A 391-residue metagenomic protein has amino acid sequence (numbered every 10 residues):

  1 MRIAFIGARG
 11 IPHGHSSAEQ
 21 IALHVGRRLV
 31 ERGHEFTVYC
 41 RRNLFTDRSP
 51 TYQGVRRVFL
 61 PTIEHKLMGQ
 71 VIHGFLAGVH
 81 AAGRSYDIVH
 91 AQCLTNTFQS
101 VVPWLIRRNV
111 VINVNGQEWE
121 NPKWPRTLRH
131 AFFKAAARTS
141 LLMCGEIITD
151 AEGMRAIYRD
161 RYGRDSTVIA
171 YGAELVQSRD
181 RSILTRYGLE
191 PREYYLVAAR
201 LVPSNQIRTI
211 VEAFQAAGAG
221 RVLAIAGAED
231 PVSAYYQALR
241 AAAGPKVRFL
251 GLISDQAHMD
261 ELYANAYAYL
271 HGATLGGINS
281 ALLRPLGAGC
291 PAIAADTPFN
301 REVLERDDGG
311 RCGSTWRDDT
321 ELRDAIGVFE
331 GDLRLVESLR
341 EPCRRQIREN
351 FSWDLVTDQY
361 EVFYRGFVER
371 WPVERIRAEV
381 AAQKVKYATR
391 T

Functional and structural regions predicted by a protein language model:
A4-I6, R186-G218, L223-A224: Conserved donor-binding/catalytic core segment of Leloir-type glycosyltransferases
G7-H13, R28-H65, G153-R159, A228-P231 (+1 more regions): N-terminal strand-loop element at the rim of the active site of nucleotide-sugar-dependent glycosyltransferases
V79, L128-I147: Membrane-proximal helix-turn-helix segments that form the acceptor-binding/catalytic region of lipid-linked
A91-N96: Short His-centered aromatic/hydrophobic patch
Y236-A257: Nucleotide-activated donor-binding/catalytic signature segment of Leloir-type glycosyltransferases, i.e., the conserved
T274: Aromatic "clamp/platform" in nucleotide-sugar-dependent glycosyltransferases that forms part of the donor/acceptor
P291-A294: Short hydrophobic beta-strand element within catalytic cores of glycosyltransferases and related nucleotide-activated
G310-T320, V328-R334: Conserved acidic donor-binding segment of nucleotide-sugar-dependent glycosyltransferases
